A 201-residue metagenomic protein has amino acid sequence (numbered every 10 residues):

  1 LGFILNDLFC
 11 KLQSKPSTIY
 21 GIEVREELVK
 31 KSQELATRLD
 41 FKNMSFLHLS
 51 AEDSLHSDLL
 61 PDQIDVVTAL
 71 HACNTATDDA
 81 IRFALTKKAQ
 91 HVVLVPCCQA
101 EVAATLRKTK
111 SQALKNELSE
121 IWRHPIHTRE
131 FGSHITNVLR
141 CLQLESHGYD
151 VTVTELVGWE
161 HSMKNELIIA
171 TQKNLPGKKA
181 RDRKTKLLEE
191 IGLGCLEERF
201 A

Functional and structural regions predicted by a protein language model:
L1-S14: Conserved SAM-binding loop of SAM-dependent methyltransferases across substrates and taxa, primarily the Class I
S14-I22: Short beta-strand element of Class I
I22-A201: Class I S-adenosyl-L-methionine
